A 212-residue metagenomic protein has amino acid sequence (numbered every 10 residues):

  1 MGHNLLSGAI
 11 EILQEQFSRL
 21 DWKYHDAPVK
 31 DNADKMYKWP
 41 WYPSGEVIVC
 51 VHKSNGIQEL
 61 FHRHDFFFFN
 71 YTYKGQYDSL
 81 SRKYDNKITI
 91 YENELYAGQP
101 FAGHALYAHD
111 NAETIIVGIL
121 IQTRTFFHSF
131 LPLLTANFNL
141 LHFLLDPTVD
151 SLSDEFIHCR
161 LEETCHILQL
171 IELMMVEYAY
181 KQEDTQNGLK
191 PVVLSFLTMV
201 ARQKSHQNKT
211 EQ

Functional and structural regions predicted by a protein language model:
G2-Y24, M36-K38, Y107-V176: A hydrophobic/aromatic-rich effector-binding and dimerization subdomain of bacterial HTH-type transcriptional regulators
S7, S18, N32, S44 (+7 more regions): Generic serine detector
V29-S44, I48-C50: N-terminal, Lys/Arg-enriched amphipathic/low-complexity engagement segments that precede the first folded domain
D34, I171-M175, V193-A201: Hydrophobic alpha-helical core bundles mediating ligand binding, dimerization, or RNAP-core interactions
P43-T148, Q182-Q186: N-terminal regulatory/effector-sensing and dimerization cores that precede helix-turn-helix DNA-binding domains
N93, H142-F143, V149-D150, P191-A201: Short amphipathic alpha-helical patches
E155-L161, Y178-P191, T198-Q212: Short, Lys/Arg-enriched, Trp-marked, Pro/Gly-tolerant hinge/linker segments that flank
